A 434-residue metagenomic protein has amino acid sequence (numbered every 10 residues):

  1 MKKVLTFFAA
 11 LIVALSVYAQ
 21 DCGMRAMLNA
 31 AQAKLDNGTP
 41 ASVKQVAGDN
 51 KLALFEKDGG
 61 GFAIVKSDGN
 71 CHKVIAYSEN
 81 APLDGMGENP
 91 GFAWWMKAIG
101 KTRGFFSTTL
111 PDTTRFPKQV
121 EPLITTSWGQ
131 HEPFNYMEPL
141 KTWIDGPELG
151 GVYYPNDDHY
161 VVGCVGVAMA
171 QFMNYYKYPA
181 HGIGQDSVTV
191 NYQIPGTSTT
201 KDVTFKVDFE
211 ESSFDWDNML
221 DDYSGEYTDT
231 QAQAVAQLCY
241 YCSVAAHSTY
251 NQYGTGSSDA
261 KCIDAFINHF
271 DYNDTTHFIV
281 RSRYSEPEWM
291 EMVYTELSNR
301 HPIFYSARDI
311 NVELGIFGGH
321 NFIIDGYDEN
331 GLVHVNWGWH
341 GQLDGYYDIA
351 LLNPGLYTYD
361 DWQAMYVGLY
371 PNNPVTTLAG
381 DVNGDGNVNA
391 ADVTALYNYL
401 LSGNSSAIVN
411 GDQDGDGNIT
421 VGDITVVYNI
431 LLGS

Functional and structural regions predicted by a protein language model:
K2-A10: Sec-dependent signal peptide recognition, specifically the positively charged N-region followed immediately by
A10-Y18: Hydrophobic h-region of N-terminal signal peptides that target proteins for export in Gram-negative bacteria
D21-A47, A63, N70-W128, P139 (+2 more regions): Cys-His-centered catalytic/binding microenvironment captured across papain-like cysteine peptidases and homologous
M27, Y160, V165-F172, S258 (+6 more regions): Stable alpha-helical elements in mature extracytoplasmic
A33-N37, D68, V167-P179, N268-H269 (+4 more regions): Structured segments of extracytoplasmic/periplasmic soluble domains in secreted or envelope-associated proteins
G38-G59, D264, N268-N336, N373: Active-site-adjacent substructure of cysteine-protease-like catalytic cores
C71-T255: Active-site-adjacent structural segments surrounding the nucleophilic cysteine of cysteine proteases and isopeptidases
P374-S434: Cellulosome-associated attachment modules in secreted, modular CAZymes
